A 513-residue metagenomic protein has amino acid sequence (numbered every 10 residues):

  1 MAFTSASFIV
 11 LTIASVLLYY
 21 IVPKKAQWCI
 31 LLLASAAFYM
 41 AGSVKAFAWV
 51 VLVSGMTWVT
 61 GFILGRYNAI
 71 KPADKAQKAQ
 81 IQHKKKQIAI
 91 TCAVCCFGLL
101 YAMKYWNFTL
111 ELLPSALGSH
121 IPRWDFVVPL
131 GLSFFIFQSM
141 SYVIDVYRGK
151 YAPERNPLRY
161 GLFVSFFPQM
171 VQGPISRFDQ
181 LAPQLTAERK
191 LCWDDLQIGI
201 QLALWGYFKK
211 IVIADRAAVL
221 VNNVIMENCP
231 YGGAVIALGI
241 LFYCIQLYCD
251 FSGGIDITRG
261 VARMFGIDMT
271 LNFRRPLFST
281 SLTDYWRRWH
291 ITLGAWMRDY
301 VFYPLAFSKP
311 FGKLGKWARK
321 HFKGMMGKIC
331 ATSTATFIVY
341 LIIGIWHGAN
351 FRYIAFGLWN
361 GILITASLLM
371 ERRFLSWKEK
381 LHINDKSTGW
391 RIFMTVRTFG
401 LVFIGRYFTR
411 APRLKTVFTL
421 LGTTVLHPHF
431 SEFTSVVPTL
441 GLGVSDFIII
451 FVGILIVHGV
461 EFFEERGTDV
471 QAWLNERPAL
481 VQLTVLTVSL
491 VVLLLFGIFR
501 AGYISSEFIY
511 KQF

Functional and structural regions predicted by a protein language model:
M1-Q512: Membrane-embedded transmembrane alpha-helical bundles that form the catalytic cores of multi-pass lipid-modifying
